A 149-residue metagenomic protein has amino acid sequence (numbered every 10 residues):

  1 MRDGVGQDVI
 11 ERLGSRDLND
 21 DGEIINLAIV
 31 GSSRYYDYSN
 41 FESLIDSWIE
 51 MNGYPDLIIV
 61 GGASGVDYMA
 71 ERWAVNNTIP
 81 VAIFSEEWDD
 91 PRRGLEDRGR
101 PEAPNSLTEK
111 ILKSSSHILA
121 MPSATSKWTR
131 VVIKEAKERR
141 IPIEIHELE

Functional and structural regions predicted by a protein language model:
R2-N26, S33-E149: Acidic/glycine-enriched connector segments
